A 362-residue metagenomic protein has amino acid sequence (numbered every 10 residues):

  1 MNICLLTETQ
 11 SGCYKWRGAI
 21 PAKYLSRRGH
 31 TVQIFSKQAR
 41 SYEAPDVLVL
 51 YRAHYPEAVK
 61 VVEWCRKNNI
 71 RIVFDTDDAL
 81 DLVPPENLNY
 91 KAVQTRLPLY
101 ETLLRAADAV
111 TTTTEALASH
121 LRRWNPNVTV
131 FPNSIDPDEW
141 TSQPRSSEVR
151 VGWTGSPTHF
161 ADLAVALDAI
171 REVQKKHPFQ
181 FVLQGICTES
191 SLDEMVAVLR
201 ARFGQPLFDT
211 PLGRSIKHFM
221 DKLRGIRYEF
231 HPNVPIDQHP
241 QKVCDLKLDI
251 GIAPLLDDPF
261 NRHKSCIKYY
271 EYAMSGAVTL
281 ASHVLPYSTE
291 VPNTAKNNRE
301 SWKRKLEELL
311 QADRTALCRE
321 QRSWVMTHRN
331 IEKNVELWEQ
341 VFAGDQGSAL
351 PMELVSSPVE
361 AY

Functional and structural regions predicted by a protein language model:
M1-P56, E194: N-terminal pre-catalytic "stem/leader" segment of glycosyltransferase-like enzymes
K91-A109: Membrane-proximal helix-turn-helix segments that form the acceptor-binding/catalytic region of lipid-linked
R105-W140: Donor nucleotide-sugar binding/catalytic pocket of nucleotide-sugar-dependent glycosyltransferases
Q143-Q174, V182-Q184: Conserved donor-binding/catalytic core segment of Leloir-type glycosyltransferases
G185-C187, D193-K247: Nucleotide-activated donor-binding/catalytic signature segment of Leloir-type glycosyltransferases, i.e., the conserved
N233-E271, A281-V291: Nucleotide-sugar-dependent
S288-Q311: Change "using UDP/GDP/dTDP sugars" to "using nucleotide sugars
Q311-G347: A charged, aromatic-enriched C-terminal amphipathic alpha-helix characteristic of glycosyltransferases across folds
